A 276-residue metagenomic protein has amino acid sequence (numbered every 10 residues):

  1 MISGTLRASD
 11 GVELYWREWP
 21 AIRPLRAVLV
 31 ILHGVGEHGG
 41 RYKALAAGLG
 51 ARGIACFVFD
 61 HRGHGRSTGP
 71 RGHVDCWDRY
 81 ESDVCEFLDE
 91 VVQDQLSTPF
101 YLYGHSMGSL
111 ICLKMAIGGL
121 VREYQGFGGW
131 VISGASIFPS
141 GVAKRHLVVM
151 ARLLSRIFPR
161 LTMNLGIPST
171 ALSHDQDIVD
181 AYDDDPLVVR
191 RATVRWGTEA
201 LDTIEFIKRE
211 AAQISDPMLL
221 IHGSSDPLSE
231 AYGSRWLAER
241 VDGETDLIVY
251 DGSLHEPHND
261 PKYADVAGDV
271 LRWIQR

Functional and structural regions predicted by a protein language model:
M1-A21: N-terminal cap/lid segment of alpha/beta-hydrolase-fold proteins
G34-E37, S224: Active-site glycine-rich loops that stabilize anionic/oxyanionic intermediates across multiple enzyme folds
G36-H38, G65-L96, V266: Catalytic nucleophile-loop/oxyanion-hole region of alpha/beta-hydrolase and closely related hydrolase-like folds
R41, A46-P70: Conserved alpha/beta-hydrolase
M107-T193: Alpha/beta-hydrolase-fold enzymes
I214, L220-H222, D226: Short beta-strand/loop motif that positions the catalytic acidic residue of the alpha/beta-hydrolase fold
P227-G233: Conserved alpha/beta-hydrolase "acid-adjacent" motif
E244-R276: Catalytic active-site module of serine/aspartate enzymes centered on a nucleophile-bearing elbow/loop
